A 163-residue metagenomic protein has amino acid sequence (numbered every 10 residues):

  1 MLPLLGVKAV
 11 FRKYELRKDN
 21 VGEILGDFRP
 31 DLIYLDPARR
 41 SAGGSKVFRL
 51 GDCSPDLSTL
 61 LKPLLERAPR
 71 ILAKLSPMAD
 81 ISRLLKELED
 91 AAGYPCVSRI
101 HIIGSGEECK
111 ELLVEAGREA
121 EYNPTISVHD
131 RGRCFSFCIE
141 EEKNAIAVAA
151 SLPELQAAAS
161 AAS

Functional and structural regions predicted by a protein language model:
M1-L32: S-adenosyl-L-methionine
D27, Y34, R39-S163: Class I S-adenosyl-L-methionine
